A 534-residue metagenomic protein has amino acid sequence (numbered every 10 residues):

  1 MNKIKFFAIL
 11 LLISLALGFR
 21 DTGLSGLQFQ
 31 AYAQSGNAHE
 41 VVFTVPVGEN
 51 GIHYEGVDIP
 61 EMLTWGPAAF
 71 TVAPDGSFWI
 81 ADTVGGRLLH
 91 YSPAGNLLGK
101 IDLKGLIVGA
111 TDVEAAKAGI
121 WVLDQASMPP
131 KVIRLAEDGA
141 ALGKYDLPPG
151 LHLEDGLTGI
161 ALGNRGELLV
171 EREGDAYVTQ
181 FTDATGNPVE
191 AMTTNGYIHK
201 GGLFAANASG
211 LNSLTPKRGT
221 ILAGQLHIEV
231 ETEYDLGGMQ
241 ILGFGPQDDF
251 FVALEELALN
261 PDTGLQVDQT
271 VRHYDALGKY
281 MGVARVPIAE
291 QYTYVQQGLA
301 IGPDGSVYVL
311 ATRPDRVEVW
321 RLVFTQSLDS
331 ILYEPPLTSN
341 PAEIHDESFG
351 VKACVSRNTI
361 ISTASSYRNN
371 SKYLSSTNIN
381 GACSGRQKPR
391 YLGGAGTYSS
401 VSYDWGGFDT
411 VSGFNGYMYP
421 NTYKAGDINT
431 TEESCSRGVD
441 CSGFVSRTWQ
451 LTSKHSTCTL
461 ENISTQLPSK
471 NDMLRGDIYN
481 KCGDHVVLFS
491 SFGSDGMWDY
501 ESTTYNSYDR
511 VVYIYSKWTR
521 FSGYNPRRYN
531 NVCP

Functional and structural regions predicted by a protein language model:
M1-A8: Bacterial N-terminal signal peptides that target proteins for export
A8-G18: Bacterial N-terminal signal peptides
T22-I344: Eukaryotic scaffold repeat domains enriched in small/polar residues
V319-S330, S490-F492, R527-P534: Short beta-strand-to-coil "C-cap" segments at the C-terminal boundary of structured domains/repeats, marking
S339-P341, Y515-P534: Low-complexity, Gly/Ser/Thr/Pro-rich intrinsically disordered linker/tail segments
E343-D440: N-terminal capping segments
R437-S446, Q466, V486-F489: Mobile, glycine-rich extracellular loop/lid and propeptide segments that shape or gate substrate/ligand access
L451-V512: ...with weaker cross-activation on analogous glycine-rich loops/strands in unrelated enzymes
